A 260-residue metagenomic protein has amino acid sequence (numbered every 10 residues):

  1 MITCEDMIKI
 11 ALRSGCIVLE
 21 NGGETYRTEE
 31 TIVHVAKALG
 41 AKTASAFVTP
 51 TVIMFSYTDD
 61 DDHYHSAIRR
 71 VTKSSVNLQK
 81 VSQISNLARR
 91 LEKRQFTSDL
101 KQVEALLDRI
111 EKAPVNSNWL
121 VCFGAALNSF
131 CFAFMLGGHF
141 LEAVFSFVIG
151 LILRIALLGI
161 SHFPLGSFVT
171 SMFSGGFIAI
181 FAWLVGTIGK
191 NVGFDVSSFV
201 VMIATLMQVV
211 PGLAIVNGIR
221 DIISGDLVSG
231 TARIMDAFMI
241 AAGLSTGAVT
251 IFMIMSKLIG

Functional and structural regions predicted by a protein language model:
M1-F96: Soluble N-terminal domains of membrane-associated systems
E5-K9, Y26, S74, L78-S82 (+8 more regions): Electropositive phosphate-/nucleotide-binding environments in soluble metabolic enzymes
V18-G22, V35, L39, L87-R94 (+7 more regions): Change "in soluble alpha/beta enzymes" to "in soluble alpha/beta proteins
S74-G124: Hydrophobic alpha-helical segments and helix pairs
R109-I110, L153-G166, A214-S229: C-terminal ends of transmembrane helices
P114-K190: Core alpha-helical transmembrane segments of integral membrane proteins
T187-G260: Generic detector of multi-pass transmembrane helix bundles and their immediately adjacent loops in polytopic membrane
